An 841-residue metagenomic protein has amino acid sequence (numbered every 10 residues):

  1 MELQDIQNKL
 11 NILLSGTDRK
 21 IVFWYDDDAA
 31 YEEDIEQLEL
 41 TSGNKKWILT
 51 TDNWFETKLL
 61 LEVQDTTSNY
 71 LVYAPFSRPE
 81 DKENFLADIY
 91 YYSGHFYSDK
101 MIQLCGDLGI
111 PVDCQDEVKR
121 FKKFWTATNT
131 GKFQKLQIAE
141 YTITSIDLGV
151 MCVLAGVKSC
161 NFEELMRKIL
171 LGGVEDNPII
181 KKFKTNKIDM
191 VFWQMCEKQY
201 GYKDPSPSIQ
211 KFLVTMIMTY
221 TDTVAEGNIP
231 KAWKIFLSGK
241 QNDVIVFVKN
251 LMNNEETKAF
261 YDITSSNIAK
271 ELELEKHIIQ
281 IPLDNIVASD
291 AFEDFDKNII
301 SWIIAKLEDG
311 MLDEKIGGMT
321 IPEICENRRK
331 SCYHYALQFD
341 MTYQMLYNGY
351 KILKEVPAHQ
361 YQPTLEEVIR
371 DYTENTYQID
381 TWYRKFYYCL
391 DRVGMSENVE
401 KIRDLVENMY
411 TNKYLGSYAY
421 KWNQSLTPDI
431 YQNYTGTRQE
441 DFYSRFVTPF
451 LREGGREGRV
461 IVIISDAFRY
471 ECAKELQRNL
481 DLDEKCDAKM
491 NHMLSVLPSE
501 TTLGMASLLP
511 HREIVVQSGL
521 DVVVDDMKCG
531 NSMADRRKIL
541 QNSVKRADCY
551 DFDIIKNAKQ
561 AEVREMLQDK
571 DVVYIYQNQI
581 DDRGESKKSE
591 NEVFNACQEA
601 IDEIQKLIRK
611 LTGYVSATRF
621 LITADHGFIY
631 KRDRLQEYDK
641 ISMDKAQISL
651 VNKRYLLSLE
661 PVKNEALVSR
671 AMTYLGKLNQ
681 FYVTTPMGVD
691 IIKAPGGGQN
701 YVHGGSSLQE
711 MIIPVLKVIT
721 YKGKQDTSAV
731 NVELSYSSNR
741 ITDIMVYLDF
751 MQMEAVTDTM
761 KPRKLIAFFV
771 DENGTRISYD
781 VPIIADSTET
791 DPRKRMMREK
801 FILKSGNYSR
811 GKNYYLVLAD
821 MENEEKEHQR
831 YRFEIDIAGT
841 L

Functional and structural regions predicted by a protein language model:
M1-R459, R469-F620, A624-L841: …; additionally, a secondary subgroup of soluble metalloenzymes is captured
I463: Conserved small-residue-rich
